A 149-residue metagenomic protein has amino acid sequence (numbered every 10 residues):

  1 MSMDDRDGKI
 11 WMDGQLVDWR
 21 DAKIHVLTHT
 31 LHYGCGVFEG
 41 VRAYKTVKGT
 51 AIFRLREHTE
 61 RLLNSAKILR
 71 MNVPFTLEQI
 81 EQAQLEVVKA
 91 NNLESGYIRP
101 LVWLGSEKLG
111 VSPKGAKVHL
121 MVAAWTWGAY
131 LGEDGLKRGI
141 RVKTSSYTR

Functional and structural regions predicted by a protein language model:
M1-R149: Conserved alpha/beta cores of soluble small-molecule-handling proteins
